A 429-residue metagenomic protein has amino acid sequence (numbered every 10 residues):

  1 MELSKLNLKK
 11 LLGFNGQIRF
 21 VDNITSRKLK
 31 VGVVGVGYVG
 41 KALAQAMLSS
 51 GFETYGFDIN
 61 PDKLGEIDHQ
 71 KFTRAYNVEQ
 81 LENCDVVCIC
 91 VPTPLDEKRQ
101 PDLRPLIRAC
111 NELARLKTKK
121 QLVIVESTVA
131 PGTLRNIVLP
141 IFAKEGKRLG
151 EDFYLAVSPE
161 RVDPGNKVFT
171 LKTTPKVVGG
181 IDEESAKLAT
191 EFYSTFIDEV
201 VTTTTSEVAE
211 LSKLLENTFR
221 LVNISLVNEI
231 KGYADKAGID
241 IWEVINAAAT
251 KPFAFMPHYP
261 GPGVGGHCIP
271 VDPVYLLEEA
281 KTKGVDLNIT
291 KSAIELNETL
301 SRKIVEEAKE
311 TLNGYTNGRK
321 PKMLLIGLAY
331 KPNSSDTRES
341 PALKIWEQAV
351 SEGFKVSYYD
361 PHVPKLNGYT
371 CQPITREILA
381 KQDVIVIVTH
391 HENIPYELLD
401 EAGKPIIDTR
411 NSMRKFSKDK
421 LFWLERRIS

Functional and structural regions predicted by a protein language model:
E2-S429: Structural/interface elements that position substrates and couple domains in central-metabolism enzymes
